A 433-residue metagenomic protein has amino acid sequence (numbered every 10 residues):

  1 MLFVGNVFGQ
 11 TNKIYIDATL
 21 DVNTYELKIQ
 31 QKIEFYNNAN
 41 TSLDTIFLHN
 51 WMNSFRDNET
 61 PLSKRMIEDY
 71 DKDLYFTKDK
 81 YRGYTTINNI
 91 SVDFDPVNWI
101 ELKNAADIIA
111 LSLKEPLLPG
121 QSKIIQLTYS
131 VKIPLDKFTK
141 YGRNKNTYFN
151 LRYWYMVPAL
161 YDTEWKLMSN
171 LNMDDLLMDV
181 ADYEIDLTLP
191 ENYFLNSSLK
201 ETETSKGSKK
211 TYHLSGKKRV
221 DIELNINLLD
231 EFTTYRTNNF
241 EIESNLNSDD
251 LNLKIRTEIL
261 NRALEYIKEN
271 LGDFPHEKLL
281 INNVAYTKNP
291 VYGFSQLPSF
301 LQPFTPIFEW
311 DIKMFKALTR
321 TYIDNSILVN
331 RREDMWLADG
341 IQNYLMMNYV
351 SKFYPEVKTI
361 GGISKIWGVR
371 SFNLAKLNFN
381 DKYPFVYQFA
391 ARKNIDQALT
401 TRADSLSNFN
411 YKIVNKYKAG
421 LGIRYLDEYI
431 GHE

Functional and structural regions predicted by a protein language model:
V7-K28, N40-S42: N-terminal, polar/Ser/Thr-rich
I16-T19, I33, N98-I100, S112-L117 (+2 more regions): Beta-strand-rich interaction surfaces with strong enrichment in secreted/lumenal proteins
Y25-S54, N58-E59, R65-D73: Ligand-binding face of N-terminal immunoglobulin V-set domains in extracellular IgSF glycoproteins
Y70-N88, D93-D95, E101-K103, I125-E223 (+1 more regions): Extended, low-hydrophobicity, Ser/Thr/Pro/Gly-biased non-transmembrane segments
A110-V131: Intrinsically disordered, low-complexity Pro/Gly/Ser/Thr-rich segments with frequent PxxP/GP/PP motifs and embedded
I185, H213, E231-M335, I341 (+3 more regions): Juxtacatalytic substrate-recognition/specificity segment
D339-L421: Acidic/His/Gly-enriched intrinsically disordered linker/tail segments that often contain short helix/coil "MoRF-like"
